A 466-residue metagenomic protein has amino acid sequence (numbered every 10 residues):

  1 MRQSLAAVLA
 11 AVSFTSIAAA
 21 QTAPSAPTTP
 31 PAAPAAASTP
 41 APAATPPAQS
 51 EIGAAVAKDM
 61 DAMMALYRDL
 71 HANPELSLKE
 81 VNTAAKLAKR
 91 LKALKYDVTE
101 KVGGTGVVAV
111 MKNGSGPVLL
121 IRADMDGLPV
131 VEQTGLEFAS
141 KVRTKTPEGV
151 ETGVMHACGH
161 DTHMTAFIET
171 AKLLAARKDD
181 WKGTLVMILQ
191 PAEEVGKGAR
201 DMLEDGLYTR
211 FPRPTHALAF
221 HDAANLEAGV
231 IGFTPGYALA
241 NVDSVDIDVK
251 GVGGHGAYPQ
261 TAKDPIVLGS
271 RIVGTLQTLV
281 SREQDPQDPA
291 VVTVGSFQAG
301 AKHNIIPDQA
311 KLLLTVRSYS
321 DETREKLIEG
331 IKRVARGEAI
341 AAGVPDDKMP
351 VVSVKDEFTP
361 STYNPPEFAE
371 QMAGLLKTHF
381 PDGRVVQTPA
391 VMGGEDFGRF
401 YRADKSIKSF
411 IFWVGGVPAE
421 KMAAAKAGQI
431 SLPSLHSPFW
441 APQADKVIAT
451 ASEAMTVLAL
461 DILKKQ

Functional and structural regions predicted by a protein language model:
M1-Q21: Gram-negative bacterial Sec-dependent N-terminal signal peptides
I17-P34: Signal peptide processing junction and immediate N-terminal pro/mature segment of secreted/exported proteins
T29, A36-H156, T162-G183: Acidic/His- and Gly-rich active-site-bordering loop/insert found across diverse amide/peptide-bond hydrolases
P46, S50, A54-D61, P74-A85 (+7 more regions): Soluble non-cytosolic domains of exported or imported proteins
L70, L91, A109, I121 (+9 more regions): Divalent metal-coordination and catalytic microenvironments
R143-M155, D161-T162, L173-F297, A301-P307: Histidine/acidic-residue-rich, glycine-tolerant segments that coordinate divalent metal ions
V267-Q466: Metal-dependent amide/peptide-bond hydrolase catalytic core, centered on the "pita-bread" metallohydrolase fold
